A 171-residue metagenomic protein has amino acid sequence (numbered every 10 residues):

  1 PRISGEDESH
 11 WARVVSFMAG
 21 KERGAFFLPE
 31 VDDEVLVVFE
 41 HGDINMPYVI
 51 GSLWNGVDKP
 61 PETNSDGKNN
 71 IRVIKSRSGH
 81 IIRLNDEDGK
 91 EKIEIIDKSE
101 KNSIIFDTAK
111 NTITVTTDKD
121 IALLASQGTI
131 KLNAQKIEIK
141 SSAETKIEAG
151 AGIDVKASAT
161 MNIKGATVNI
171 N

Functional and structural regions predicted by a protein language model:
P1-S141: Hydrophobic packing positions characteristic of elongated beta-solenoid/beta-helix-type spike/fiber shafts
T129-K131, Q135-N171: Intrinsic-disorder/coil detector with helix-boundary
